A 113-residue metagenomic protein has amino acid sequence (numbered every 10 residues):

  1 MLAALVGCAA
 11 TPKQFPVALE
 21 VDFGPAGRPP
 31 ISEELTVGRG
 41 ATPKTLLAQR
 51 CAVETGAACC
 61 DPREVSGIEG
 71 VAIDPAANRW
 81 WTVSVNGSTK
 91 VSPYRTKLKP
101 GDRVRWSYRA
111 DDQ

Functional and structural regions predicted by a protein language model:
M1-C8: Sec-dependent bacterial lipoprotein signal peptides
C8-Q113: Ubiquitin-like/PB1-type beta-grasp interaction modules and other compact soluble beta-rich domains
